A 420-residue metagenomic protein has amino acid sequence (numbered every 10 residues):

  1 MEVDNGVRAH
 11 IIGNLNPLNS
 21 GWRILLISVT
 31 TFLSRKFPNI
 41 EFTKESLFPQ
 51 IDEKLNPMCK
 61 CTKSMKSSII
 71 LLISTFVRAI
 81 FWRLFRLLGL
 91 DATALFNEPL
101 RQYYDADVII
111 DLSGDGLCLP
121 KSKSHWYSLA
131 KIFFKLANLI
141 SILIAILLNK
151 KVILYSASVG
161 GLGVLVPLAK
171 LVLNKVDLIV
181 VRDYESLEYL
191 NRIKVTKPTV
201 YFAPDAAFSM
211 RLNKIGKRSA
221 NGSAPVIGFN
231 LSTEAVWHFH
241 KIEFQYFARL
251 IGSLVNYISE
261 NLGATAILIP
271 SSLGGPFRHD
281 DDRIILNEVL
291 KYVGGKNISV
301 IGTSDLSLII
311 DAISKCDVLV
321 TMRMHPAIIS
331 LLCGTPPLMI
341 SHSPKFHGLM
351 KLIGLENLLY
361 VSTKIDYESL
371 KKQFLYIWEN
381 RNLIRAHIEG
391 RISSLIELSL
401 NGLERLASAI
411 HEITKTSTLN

Functional and structural regions predicted by a protein language model:
M1-N420: Active-site anion-handling motifs in enzyme catalytic cores
